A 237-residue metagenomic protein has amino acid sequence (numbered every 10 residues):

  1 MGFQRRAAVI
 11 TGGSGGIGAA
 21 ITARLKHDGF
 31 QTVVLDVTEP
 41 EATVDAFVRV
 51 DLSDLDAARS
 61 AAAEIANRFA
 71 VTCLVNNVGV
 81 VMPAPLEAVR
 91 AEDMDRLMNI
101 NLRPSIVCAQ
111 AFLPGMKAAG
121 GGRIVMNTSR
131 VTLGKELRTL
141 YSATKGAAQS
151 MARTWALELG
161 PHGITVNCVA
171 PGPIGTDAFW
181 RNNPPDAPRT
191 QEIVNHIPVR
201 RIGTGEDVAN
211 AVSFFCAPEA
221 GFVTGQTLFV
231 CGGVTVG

Functional and structural regions predicted by a protein language model:
S14-G15: Conserved glycine-rich cofactor-binding loop
N77-M82, G233: Conserved NAD(P)H cofactor-binding loop of Rossmann-fold oxidoreductase domains
P85-L86, D93-M98, R189, I193: Substrate-binding pocket helix/loop in short-chain dehydrogenase/reductase
V89, K135-A143, T154: Active-site loop-to-helix junction immediately N-terminal to the catalytic Tyr of the SDR YXXXK motif in Rossmann-fold
A109, T144, A152: Active-site helix of classical SDR
P114, L157-P161, G221: Alpha-helical segment proximal to the catalytic Tyr-Lys
G160, T165, V223-G225, C231: Short, small/polar-rich loop/turn modules that mediate ligand/substrate recognition or access, typified
